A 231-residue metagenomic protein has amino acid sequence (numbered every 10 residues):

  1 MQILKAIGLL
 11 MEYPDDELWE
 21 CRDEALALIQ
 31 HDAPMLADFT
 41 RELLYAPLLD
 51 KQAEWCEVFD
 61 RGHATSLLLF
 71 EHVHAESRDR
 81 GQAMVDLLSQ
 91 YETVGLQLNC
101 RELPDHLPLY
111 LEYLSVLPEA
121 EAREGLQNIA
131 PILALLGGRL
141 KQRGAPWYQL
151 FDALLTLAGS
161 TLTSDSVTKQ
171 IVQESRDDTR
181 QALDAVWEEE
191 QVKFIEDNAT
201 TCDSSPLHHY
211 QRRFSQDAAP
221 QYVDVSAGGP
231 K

Functional and structural regions predicted by a protein language model:
M1-H106, L111-K231: Charged, alpha-helix-forming regions
